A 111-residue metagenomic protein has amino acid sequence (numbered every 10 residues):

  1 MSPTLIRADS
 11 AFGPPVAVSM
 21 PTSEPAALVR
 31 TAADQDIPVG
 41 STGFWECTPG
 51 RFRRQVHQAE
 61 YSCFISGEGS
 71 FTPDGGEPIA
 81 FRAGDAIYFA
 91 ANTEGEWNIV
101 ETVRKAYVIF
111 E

Functional and structural regions predicted by a protein language model:
M1-V39: A short, N-terminal "cap"/entry segment at the start of jelly-roll beta-barrel domains of the cupin/DSBH fold
T31-A32, F64, T93: Localized chelating/binding microdomains that coordinate divalent metal ions or stabilize phosphate-bearing
Q35-V56, A90-A91: Conserved short histidine dyad/triad with adjacent acidic residue
C47, V56-F71: Short, conserved beta-strand element in jelly-roll/cupin
R54, F71, K105-Y107: Short hydrophobic/aromatic-rich beta-strand segments that constitute the beta-sheet cores of beta-sandwich/beta-barrel
G75-N92: Short acidic-glycine-tyrosine-enriched beta hairpin
Y88, E101-E111: A short hydrophobic beta-strand segment most commonly corresponding to one strand of the jelly-roll/cupin
G95-I99: Short, exposed beta-strand-loop hairpins at the edges of beta-sheets in extracellular/periplasmic proteins
